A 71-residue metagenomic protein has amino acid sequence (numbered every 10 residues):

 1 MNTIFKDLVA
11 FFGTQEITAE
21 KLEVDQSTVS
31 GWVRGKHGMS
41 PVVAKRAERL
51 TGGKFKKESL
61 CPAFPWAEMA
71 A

Functional and structural regions predicted by a protein language model:
M1-K21: Short basic helix-loop element that most often maps to the first helix and adjoining turn of HTH DNA-binding modules
N2-D7, T28, E68-A71: Cell-envelope/extracellular anchoring and linker segments
I4, V43-R46: A general alpha-helix detector
F5, V24-D25, K57-S59: Intrinsically disordered, low-complexity regions enriched in Ser/Pro/Gly/Gln/His and often acidic
F11, E20, G31, P41-V42 (+2 more regions): Short, charged recognition helix plus adjacent turn of helix-turn-helix-like nucleic-acid-binding domains
V24-G38: Recognition helix of helix-turn-helix/homeodomain-like DNA-binding domains that insert into the DNA major groove
